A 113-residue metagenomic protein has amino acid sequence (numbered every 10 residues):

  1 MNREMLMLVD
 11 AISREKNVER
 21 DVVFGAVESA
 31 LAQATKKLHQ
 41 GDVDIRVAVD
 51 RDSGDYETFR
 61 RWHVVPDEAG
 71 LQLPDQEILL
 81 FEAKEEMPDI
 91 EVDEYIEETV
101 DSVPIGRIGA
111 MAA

Functional and structural regions predicted by a protein language model:
M1-A112: Charged, low-complexity terminal tails
